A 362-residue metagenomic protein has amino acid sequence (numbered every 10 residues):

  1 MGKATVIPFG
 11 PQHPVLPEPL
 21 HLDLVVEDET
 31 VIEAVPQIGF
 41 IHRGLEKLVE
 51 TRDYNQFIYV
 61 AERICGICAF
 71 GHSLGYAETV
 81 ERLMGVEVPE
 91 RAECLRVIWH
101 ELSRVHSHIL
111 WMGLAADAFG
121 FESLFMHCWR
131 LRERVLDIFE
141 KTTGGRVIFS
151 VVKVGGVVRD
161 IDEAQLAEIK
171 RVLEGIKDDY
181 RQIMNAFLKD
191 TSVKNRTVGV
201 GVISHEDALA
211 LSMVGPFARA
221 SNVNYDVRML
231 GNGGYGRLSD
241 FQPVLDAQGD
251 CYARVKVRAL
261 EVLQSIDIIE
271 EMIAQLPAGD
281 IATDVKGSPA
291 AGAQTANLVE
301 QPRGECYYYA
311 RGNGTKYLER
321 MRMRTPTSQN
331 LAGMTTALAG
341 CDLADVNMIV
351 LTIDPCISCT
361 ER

Functional and structural regions predicted by a protein language model:
M1-R362: Active-site bordering "gate/hinge" segments that shape substrate access to catalytic or cofactor-binding pockets
